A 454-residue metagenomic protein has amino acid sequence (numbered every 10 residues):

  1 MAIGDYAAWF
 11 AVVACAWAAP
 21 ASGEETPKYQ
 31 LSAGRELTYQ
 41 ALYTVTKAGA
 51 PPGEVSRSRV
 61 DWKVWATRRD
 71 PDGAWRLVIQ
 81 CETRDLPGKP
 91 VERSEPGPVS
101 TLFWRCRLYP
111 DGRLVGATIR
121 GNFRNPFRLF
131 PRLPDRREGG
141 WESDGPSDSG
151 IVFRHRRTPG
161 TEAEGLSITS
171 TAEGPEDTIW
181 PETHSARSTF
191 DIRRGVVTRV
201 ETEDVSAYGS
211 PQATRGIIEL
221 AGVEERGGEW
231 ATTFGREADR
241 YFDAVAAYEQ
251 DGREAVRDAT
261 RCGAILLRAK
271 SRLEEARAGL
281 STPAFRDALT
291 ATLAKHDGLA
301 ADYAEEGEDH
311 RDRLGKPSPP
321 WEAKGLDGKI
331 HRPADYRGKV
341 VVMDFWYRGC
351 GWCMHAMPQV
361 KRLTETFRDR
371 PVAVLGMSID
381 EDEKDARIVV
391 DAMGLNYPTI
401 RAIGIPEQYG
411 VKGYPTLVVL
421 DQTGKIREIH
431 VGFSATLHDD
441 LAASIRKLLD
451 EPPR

Functional and structural regions predicted by a protein language model:
A7-W17: Bacterial N-terminal signal peptides
S22-A278, A284-A291: Signature of exported/secreted
E274-P320, A334-R337: N-proximal helix/coil linker or "cap" segments that precede and/or mark the start of modular domains
E322-V341, F367: A short beta-strand-turn-helix
K339-V341, W346-G349, G413: Short pre-active-site segment immediately N-terminal to redox-active cysteine/selenocysteine motifs in thiol-based
F345-R362: Conserved redox-active cysteine motifs that mediate thiol-disulfide chemistry, especially di-cysteine Cys-X(1-2)-Cys
R362-G404, Y414, A435: Conserved segment of the thioredoxin-like fold in thiol-based oxidoreductases
D391-L395, R401-R446: Thiol/disulfide oxidoreductase modules built on the thioredoxin-like
